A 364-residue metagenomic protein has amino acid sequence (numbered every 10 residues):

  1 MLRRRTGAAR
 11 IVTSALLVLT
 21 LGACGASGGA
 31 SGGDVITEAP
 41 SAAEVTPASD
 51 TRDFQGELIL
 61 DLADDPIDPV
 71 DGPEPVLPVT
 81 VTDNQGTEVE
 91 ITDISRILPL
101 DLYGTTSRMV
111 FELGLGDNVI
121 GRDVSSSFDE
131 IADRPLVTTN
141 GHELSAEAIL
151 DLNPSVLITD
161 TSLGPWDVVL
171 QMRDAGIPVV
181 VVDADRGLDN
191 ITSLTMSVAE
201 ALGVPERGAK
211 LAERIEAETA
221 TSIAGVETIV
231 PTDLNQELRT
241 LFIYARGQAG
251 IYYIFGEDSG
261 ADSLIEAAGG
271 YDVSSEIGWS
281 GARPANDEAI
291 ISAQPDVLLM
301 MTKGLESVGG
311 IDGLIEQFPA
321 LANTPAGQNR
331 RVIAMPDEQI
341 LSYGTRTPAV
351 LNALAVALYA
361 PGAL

Functional and structural regions predicted by a protein language model:
L2-V18, G22-L102, R207-T240, A360-L364: Bacterial Sec-exported substrate-binding components of ABC uptake systems
P73, R96-L150, V156-T161, V273: A short, structured surface patch at a secondary-structure boundary
I94, S145-S162, I177, N286-M300: Proline-aspartate-enriched helix->loop->beta-strand connector
I94-S95, T106-V110, A146, P165-V169 (+10 more regions): Extracytoplasmic/secreted envelope proteins and their assembly/folding machinery, especially bacterial periplasmic
V137-A146, D185, G278-N286: Short helix-initiation/N-cap motifs at beta->coil->alpha
P165-V168, D183-S197, V230-S263, E306-G309: Extracytoplasmic ligand-binding site segments that recognize negatively charged/polar headgroups
N190, L194-E200, A293, V297-L364: Structured C-terminal subdomain patch of bacterial secreted/periplasmic proteins
F255-G281: His/Asp/Glu-enriched short active-site or ligand-binding loop at hydrolase and phosphoryl-transfer sites
